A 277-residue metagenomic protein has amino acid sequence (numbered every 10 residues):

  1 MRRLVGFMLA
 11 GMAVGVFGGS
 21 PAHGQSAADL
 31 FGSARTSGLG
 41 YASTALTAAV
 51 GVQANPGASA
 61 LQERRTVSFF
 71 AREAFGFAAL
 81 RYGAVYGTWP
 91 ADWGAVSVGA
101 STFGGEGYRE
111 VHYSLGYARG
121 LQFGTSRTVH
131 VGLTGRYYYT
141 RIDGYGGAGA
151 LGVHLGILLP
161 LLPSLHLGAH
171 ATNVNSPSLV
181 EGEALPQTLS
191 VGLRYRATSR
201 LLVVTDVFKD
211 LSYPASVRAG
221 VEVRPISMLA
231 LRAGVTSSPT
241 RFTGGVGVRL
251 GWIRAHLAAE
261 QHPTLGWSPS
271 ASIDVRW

Functional and structural regions predicted by a protein language model:
M1-L4: Positively charged n-region of N-terminal signal peptides that target proteins for export
G6-G18: Bacterial N-terminal signal peptides
G18, A22-S26: Boundary at the C-terminal end of the N-terminal hydrophobic targeting segment
Q25-W277: Subset of outer-membrane beta-barrel
